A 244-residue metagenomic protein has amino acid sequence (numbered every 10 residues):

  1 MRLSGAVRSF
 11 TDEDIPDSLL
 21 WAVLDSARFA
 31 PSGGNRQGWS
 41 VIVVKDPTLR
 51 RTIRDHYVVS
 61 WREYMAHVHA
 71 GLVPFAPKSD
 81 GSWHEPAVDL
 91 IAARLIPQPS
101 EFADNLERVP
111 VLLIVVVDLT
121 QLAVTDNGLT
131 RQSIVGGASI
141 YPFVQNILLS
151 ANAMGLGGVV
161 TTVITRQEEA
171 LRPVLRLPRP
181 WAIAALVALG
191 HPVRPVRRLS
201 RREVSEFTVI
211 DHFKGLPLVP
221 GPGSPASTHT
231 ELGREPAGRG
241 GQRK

Functional and structural regions predicted by a protein language model:
M1-E13: Generic N-terminal amphipathic, Lys/Arg-enriched alpha-helix
A6-V7, A76-P86, A182-K244: C-terminal helix-cap and adjacent tail motif
S9-F10, S40, G157-T161: Short catalytic-loop micro-motif centered on adjacent basic/acidic residues
A22-R28, V111-V174: Small-aliphatic-rich amphipathic alpha-helix that forms the alpha element of a beta-alpha
F29, E101-D104, P173-L177: A generic local secondary-structure boundary/capping motif
F29-N35: Glycine-rich phosphate/pyrophosphate-binding beta-alpha loops
G38-W39, V109-L112, I183-A184: Short, surface-exposed beta-edge/turn micro-motifs
V43-G137: Glycine/small-residue-rich phosphate/adenosyl-binding loop
